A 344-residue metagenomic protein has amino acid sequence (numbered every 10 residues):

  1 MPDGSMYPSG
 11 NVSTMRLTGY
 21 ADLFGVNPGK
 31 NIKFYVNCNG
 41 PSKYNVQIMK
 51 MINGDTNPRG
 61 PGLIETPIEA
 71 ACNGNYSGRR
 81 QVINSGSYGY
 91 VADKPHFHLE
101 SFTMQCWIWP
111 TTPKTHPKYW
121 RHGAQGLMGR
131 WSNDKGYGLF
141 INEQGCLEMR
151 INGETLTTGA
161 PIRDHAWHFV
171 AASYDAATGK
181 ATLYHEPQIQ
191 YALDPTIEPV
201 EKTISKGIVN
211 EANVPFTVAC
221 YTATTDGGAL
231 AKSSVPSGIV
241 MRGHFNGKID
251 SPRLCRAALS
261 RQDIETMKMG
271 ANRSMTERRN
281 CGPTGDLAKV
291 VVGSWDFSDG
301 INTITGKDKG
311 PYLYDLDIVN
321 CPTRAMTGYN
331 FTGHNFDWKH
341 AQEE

Functional and structural regions predicted by a protein language model:
M1-R16: Proline/serine/threonine-rich low-complexity linkers at boundaries of modular beta-sandwich domains
G19-Y20, T157: Short, contiguous strand/loop micro-motifs
A21-V26: Short beta-strand segments of immunoglobulin-like
P28-K33, C38-N39, K43, R59-E344: Extracellular glycan-associated modules
Y44-K50: Beta-strand-rich binding/interaction modules
N53-R59: Surface-exposed turn/loop modules enriched in turn-prone residues
